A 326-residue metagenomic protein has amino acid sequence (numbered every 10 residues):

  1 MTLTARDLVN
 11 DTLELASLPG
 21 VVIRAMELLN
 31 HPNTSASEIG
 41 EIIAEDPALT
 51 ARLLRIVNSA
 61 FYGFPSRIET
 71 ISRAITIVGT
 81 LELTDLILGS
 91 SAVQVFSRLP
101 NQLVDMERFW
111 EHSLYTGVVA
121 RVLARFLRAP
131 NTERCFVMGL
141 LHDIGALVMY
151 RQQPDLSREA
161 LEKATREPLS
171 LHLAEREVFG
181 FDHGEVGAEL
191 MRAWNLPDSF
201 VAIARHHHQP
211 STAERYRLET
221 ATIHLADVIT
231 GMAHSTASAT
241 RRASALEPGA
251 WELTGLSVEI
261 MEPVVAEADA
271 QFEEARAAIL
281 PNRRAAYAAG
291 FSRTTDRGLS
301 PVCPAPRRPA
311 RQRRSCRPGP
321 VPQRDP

Functional and structural regions predicted by a protein language model:
M1-L3, S300, V321: Short, low-complexity, intrinsically disordered N-terminal peptides in bacterial proteins
M1-S244: Conserved alpha-helical "signature site" that marks functionally important helical segments or helix/loop junctions
L15-L18, R308, R314-R317: N-terminal helix initiation/capping motif
L190-A202, H206, A213-P306, A310: Divalent metal-dependent phosphate-bond-processing catalytic cores, especially two-metal-ion Mg2+/Mn2+ enzymes that act
V302, Q312, R317, V321-Q323: Cationic, amphipathic, low-complexity alpha-helical segments enriched in hydrophobics plus arginine/proline
